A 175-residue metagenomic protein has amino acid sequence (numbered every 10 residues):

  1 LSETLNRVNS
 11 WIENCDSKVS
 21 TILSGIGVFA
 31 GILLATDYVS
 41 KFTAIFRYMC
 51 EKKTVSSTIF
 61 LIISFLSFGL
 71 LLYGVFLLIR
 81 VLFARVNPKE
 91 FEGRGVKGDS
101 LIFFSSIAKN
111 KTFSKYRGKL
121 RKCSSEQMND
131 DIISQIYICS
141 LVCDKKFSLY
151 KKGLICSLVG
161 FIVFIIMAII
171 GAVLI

Functional and structural regions predicted by a protein language model:
L1-W11, Y137-C143: Cytosolic juxtamembrane N-terminal segments of multi-pass membrane proteins
S2, S20, G98-L101: Generic N-terminal initiation segments characterized by hydrophobic and/or small/turn-forming residues
N6, S10-P88, F147-I175: Alpha-helical transmembrane segments and their immediate juxtamembrane boundary regions in integral membrane proteins
D16, D37, D99, D130-D131 (+1 more regions): Acidic-enriched, low-complexity/disordered segments with a strong bias for Aspartate over Glutamate
L77, A108, L120, L141 (+1 more regions): Generic alpha-helical secondary structure signal
P88-Y137: Solvent-exposed, non-transmembrane helices and loops of integral membrane proteins
Q127-G153: Hydrophobic alpha-helical transmembrane segments and immediately flanking/interface helices in integral membrane
